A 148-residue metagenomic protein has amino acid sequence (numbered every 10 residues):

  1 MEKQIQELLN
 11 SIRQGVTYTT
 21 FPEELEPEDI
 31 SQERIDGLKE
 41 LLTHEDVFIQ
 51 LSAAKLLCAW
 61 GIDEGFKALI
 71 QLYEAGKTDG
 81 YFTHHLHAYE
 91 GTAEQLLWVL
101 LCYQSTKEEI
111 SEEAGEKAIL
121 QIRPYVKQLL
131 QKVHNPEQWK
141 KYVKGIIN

Functional and structural regions predicted by a protein language model:
M1-I147: Extended repeat-based scaffolds of very large eukaryotic assembly and lipid-transport proteins
